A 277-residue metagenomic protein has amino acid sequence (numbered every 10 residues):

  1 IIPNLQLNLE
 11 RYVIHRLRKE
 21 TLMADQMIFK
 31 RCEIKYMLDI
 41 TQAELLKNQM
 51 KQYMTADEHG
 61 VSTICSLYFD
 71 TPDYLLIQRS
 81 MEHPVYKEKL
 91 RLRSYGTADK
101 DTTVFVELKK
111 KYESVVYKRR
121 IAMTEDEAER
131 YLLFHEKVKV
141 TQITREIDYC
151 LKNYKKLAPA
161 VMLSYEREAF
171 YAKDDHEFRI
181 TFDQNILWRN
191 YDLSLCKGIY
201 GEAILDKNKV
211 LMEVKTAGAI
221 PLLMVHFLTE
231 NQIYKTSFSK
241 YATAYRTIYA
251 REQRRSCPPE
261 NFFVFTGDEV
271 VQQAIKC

Functional and structural regions predicted by a protein language model:
V13-C277: Phosphate-end processing signature that detects enzymes handling 5′-triphosphorylated RNA and polyphosphate
